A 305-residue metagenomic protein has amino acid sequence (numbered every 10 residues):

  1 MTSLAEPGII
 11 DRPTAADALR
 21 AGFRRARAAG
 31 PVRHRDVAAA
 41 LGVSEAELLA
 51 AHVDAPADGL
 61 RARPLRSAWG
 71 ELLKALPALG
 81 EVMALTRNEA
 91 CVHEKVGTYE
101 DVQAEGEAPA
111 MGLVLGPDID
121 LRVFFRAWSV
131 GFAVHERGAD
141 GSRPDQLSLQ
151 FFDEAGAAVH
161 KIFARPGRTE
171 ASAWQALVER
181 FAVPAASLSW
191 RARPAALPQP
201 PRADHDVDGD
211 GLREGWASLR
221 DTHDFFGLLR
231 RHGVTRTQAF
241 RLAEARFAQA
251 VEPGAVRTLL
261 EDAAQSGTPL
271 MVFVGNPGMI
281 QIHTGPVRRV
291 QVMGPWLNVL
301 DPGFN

Functional and structural regions predicted by a protein language model:
T2-D17, F23-A28, V37, L113 (+1 more regions): Hydrophobic, ordered structural segments
T2-S142: An N-terminus-focused feature that recognizes amino-terminal "leader" regions
G30-A38, V43, L65-S67, L76 (+5 more regions): Surface-exposed interaction/gating patches
A51-H52, R257, R289-G294: Short, charged low-complexity intrinsically disordered segments located at boundaries of structured domains
V53, T98-E100, A139, R165-G167 (+3 more regions): Generic preference for flexible, low-structure residues
V92-H93, G156-K161, I280: Short loop/beta submotifs within extracellular cysteine-rich repeat domains
T98-A110, G116-P117, G278-M279, H283-F304: Short, hydrophobic/π-rich interface segment
